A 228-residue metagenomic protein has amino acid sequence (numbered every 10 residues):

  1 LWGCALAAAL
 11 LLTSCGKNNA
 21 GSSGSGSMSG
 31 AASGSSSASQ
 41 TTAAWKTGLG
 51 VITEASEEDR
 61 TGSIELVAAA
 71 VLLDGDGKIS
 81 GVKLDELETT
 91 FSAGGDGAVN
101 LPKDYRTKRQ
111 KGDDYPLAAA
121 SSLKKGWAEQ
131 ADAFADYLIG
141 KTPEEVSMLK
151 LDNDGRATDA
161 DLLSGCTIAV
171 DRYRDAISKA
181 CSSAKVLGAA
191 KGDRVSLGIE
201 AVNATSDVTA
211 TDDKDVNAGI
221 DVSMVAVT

Functional and structural regions predicted by a protein language model:
L1-G3: Bacterial N-terminal signal peptides that target proteins for export
L11-S14: C-terminal motif of bacterial Sec signal peptides marking the signal peptidase cleavage site
G16-N18: Bacterial signal peptide processing site
G21-T41: Low-complexity, Pro/Thr/Ser/Glu-rich flexible segments characteristic of extracytoplasmic/periplasmic regions
T41-T228: Active-site- and interface-proximal helix/loop "cap" or "latch" segments in soluble metabolic and energy-transducing
